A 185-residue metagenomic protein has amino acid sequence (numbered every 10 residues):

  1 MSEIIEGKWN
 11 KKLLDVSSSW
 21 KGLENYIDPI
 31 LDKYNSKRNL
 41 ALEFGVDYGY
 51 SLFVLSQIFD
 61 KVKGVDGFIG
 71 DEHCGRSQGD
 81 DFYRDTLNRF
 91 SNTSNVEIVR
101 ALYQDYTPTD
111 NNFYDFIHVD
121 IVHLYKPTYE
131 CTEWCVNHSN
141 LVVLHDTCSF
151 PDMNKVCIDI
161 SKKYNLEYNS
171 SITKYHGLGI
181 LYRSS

Functional and structural regions predicted by a protein language model:
M1-K21: Class I SAM-dependent transferase core
L13, E24, D28-S185: S-adenosylmethionine/decaboxylated-SAM
